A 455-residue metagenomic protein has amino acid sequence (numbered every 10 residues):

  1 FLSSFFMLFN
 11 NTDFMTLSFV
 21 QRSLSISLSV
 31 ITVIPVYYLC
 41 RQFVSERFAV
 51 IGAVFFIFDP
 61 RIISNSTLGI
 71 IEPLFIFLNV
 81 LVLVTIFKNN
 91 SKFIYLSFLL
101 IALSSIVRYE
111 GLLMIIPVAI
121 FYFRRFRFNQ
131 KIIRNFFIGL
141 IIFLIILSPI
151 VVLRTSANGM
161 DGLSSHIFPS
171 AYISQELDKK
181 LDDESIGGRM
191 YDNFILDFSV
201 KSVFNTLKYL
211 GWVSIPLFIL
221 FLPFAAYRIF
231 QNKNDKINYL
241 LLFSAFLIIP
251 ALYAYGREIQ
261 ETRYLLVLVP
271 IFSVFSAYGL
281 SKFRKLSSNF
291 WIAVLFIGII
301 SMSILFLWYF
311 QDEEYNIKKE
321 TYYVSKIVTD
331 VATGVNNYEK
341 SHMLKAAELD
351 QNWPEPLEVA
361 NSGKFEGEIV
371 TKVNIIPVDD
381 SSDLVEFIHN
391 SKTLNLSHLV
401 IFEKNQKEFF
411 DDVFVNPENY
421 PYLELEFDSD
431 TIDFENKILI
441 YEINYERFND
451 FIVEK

Functional and structural regions predicted by a protein language model:
V20-F43, L81, P223-A226: Transmembrane-helix motifs of polytopic, lipid-linked glycan transferases
I34-V36, Y122, I141, F204-K236 (+1 more regions): Hydrophobic, aromatic-rich transmembrane alpha-helices and their immediate juxtamembrane boundary segments
R47, L99, I115-I116, R134-I145 (+2 more regions): Signature aromatic-anchored transmembrane alpha helix within multi-pass, membrane-resident enzymes that catalyze glycan
G52, L99-I101, N135, L217-L222 (+3 more regions): Transmembrane alpha-helix segments characteristic of polytopic inner-membrane glycan-assembly/cell-envelope
R61-E72, E261: Short acidic/glycine- and proline-prone juxtamembrane loop motifs at membrane-interface regions of multi-pass membrane
L83, K88-F93, M114-L147, V151-V152 (+1 more regions): Perimembrane helix-loop-helix junctions
N135-P223, L305: Membrane-lumen/periplasm interface segments of specific transmembrane helices in polyprenyl phosphate-linked
V294-I375, I452: Membrane-embedded, lumen/periplasm-facing catalytic core of multi-pass transferases that use lipid-linked donors
